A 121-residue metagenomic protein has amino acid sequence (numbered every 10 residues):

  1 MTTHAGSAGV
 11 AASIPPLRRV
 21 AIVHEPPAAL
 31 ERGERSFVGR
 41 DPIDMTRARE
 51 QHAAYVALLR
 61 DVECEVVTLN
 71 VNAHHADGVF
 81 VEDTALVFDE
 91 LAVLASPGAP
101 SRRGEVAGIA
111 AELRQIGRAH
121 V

Functional and structural regions predicted by a protein language model:
T2-H120: The feature marks the mature, well-folded catalytic cores of soluble enzymes
